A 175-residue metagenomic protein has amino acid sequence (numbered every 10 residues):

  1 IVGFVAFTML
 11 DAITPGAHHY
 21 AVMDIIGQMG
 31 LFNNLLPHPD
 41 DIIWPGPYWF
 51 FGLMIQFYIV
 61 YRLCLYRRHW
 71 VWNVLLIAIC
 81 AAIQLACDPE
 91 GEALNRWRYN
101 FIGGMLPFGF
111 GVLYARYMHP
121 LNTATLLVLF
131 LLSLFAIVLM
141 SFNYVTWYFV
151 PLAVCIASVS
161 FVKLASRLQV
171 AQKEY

Functional and structural regions predicted by a protein language model:
I1-L53, I83-P89, F101, V154-F161: Membrane-interface helix-loop-helix regions
F4, S133-A136: Helical transmembrane-bundle signal
F7, N100, P107, L129-L132 (+2 more regions): Small-residue packing motifs within transmembrane alpha-helices
P39-P45, C87-R98, V138-W147: Membrane-interface helix caps and helix-loop-helix hairpins in membrane proteins
I55-C80, V112-L129: Solvent-exposed interhelical
Y61-R62, N73-L113: Loop-centered beta-sheet repeat module
L63-R68, L85-D88, V112-H119, M140-S141 (+1 more regions): Structural signal for the C-terminal ends of transmembrane alpha-helices and the immediately following loop
F108, F135-Y175: Alpha-helical transmembrane segments of multi-pass integral membrane proteins
